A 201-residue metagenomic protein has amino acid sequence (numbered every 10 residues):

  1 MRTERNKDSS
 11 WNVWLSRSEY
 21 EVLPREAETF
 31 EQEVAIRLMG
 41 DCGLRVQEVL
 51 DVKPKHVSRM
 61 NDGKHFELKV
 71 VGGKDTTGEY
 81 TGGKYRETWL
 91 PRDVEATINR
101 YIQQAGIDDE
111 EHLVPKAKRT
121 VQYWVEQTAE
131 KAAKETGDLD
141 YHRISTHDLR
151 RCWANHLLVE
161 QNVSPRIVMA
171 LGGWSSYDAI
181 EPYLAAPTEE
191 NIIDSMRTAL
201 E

Functional and structural regions predicted by a protein language model:
M1-E21, T77-P91, I107-D108: DNA breakage-rejoining catalytic core of tyrosine-based enzymes
V13-V46, E201: Basic, Lys/Arg- and aromatic-enriched nucleic-acid-binding interface segment
R25, D51, R59, P182-A185: Phosphate-coordinating loops and pocket residues in cytosolic domains that bind phosphorylated ligands
M39, L50, M169: The alpha-helix within a helix-turn-helix
D51-T97: Conserved tyrosine-mediated DNA breakage-rejoining catalytic core shared by Y-recombinases
P91-Y141: Active-site/catalytic core of tyrosine-dependent DNA strand-transfer enzymes
E126-A170, W174-Y177, E189: Short, basic (Lys/Arg/His-rich) helix/loop patches that form interaction surfaces in the mid-to-C-terminal regions
P182-E201: DNA/chromatin major-groove-contacting recognition/catalytic segments
